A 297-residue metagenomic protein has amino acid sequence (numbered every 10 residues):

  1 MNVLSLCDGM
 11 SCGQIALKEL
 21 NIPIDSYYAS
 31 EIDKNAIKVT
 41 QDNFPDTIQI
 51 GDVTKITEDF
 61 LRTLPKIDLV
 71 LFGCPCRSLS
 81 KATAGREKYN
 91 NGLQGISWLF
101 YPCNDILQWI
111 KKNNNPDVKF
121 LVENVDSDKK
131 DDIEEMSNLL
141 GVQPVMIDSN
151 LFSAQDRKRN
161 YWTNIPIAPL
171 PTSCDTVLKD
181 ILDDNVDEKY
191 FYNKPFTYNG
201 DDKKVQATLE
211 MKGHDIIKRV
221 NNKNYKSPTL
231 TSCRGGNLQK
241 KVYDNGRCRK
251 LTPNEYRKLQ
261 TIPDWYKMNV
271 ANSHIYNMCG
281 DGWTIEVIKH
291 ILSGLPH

Functional and structural regions predicted by a protein language model:
M1-H297: Conserved active-site and SAM-binding loop architecture of S-adenosyl-L-methionine-dependent nucleic-acid
